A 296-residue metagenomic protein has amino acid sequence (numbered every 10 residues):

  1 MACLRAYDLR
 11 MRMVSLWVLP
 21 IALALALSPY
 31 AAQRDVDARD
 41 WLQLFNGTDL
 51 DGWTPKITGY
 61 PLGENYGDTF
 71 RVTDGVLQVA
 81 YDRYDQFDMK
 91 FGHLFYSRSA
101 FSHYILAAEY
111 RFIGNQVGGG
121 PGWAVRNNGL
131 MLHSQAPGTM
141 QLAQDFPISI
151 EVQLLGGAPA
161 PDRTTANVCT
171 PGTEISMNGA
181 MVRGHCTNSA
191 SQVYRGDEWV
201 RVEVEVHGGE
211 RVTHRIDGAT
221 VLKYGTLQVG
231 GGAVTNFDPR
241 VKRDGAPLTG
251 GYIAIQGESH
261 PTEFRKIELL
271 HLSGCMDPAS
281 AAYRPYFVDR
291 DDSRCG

Functional and structural regions predicted by a protein language model:
R10-R12: Residue-level detector of intrinsically disordered terminal segments
W17-A26: Bacterial N-terminal signal peptides
Y30-V288: Carbohydrate-interacting regions of secretory-pathway proteins
D289-G296: Short, disulfide-bonded extracellular cysteine-rich repeat modules
